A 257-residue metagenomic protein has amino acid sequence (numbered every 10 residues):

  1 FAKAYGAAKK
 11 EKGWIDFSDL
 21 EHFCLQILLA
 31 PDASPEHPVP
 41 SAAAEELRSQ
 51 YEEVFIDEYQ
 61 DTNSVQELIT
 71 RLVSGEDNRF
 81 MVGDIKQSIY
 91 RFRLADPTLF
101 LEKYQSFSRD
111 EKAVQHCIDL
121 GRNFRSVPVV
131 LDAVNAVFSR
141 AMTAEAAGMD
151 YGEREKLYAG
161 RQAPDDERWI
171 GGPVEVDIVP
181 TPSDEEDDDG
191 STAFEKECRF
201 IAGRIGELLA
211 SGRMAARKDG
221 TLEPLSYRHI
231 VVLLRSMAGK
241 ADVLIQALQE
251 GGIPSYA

Functional and structural regions predicted by a protein language model:
F1-E45: Conserved helicase NTPase catalytic core signature
S41-A42, E46-Q50, I56, Q60-A257: Conserved motor-region signature of P-loop NTPase helicases/translocases
